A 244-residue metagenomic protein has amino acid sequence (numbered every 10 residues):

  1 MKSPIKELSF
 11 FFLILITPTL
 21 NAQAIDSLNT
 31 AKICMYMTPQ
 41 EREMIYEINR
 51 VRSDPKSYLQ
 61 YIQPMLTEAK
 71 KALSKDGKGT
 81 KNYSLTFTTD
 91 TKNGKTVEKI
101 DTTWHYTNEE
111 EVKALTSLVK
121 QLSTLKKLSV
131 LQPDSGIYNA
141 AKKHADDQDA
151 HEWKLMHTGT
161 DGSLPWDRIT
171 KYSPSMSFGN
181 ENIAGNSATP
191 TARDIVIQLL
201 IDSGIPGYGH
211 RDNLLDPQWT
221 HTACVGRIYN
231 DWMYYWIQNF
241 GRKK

Functional and structural regions predicted by a protein language model:
M1, A24-D26, V225, Q238: Contiguous N-terminal and early-domain "leader" segments and peripheral loops that mark the onset or edge of a domain
M1-A24: Bacterial Sec-dependent N-terminal signal peptides
K2, F11, T80-K81, I169 (+1 more regions): Short alpha-helix boundary/capping motifs
I5-L8, V112-L115, G162, M176 (+1 more regions): Alpha-helix initiation and N-capping motif
I14-I16, T91, K244: Prokaryotic Sec-type signal peptides and long signal-anchor helices with extended Leu/Ile/Val-rich h-regions
Q23-R42: N-terminal low-complexity, Pro/Thr/Ser-rich intrinsically disordered segments that act as propeptides or flexible
Y36-Y172, P217: Short, well-ordered surface patches within globular domains
D134-K243: A well-ordered secondary-structure block
